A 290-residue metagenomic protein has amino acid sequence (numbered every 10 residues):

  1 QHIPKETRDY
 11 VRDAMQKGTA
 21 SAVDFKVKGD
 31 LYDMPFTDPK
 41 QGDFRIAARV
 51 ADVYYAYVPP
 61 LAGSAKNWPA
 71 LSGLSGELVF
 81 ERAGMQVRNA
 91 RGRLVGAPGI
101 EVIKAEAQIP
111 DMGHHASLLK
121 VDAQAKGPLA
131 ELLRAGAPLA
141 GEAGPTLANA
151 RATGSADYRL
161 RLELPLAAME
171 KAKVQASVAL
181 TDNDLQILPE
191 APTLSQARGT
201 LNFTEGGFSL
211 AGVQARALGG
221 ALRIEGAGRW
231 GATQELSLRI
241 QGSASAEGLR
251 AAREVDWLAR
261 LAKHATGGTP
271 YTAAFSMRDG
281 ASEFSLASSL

Functional and structural regions predicted by a protein language model:
Q1-D24, S64-G76, F80-R159, I187-L290: Interface amphipathic segments
V27-F36, L162-A168: Outer-membrane beta-barrel proteins
Y32, Y55-Y57, N183-I187: Sequence/structural signature of outer-membrane beta-barrel proteins
D38-K40: His/Asp/Glu-enriched short active-site or ligand-binding loop at hydrolase and phosphoryl-transfer sites
D43-V50, Q175-L180, S288-S289: Extended hydrophobic secondary-structure segments that form protein cores and membrane-embedded regions
V53, P128-A130, N183: Structural signature of outer-membrane beta-barrel domains
P59-L61: Short acidic, glycine/proline-rich loop/turn micro-motifs
